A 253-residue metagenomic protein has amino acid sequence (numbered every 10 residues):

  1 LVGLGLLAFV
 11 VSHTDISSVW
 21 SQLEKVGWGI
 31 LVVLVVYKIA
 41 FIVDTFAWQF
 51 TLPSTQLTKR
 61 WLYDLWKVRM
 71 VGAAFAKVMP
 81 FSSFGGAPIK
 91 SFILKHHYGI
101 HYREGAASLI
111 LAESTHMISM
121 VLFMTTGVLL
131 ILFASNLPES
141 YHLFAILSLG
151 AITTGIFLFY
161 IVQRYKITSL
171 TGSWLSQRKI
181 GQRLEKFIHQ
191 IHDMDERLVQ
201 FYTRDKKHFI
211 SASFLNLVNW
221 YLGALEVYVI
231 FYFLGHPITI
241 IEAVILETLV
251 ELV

Functional and structural regions predicted by a protein language model:
L1-M70, P138-E251: Predominantly cytoplasmic-facing regulatory/coupling regions of multi-pass membrane proteins
L7-V10, A76, P80, M120 (+4 more regions): Structural signal for membrane-spanning alpha-helices in multi-pass inner-membrane proteins, emphasizing helix cores
V43, G85-G86, I118, L122: Residue positions within transmembrane alpha-helices of multi-pass solute transporters
F50-Q56, F81, S91-G99: Helix-loop junctions at the membrane interface of multi-pass solute transporters
P53-S54, K77, H96, L132 (+1 more regions): Transmembrane helix-loop junction
L62-K67, S82, G86, H97-E113: Membrane-interface alpha-helices at helix entry/exit sites of multi-pass transporters
M70-P88, L198: Short intracellular "coupling" helices and adjacent cytoplasmic loop segments at the cytosolic face of multi-pass
V71, F75, M79, A106-L129 (+2 more regions): Membrane-embedded alpha-helical segments of transport systems, primarily multispan ion/solute transporters
